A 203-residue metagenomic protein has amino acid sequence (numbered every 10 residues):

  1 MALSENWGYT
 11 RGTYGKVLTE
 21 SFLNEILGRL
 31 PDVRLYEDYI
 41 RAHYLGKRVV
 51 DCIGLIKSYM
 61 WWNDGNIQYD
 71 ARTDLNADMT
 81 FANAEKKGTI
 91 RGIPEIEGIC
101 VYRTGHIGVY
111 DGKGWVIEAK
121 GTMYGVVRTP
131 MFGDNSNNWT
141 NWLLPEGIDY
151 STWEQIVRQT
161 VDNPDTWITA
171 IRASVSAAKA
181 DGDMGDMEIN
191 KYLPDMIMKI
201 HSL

Functional and structural regions predicted by a protein language model:
M1-G65, T104-H106, I117-A119, M123 (+1 more regions): N-terminal capping segments
M1-Y9, G65-G92, R103-Q159: Aromatic- and glycine-rich peptidoglycan recognition patches
K16, K47, K57, K86-K87 (+5 more regions): Context-gated lysine
V49, Q68, R72-D74, D186-N190: Alpha-helix N-cap/helix-initiation sites
C52-S58, V157-L203: Short, solvent-exposed alpha-helical surface patches in non-cytosolic proteins
I96-I99: Loop/turn positions that initiate beta-strands
